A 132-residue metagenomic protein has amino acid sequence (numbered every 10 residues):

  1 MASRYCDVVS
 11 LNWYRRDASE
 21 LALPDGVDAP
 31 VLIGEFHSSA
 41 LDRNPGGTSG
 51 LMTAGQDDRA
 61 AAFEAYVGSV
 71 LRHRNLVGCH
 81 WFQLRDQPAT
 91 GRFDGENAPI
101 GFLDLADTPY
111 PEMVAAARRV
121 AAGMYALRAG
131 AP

Functional and structural regions predicted by a protein language model:
M1-A65: Extracellular glycoside hydrolase catalytic/binding regions
R4, R15-R16, R43, R59 (+5 more regions): Arginine residue identity/basic-tract feature
Y5, S69, H73, L105-T108 (+1 more regions): Alpha-helical structural signal in soluble globular domains
G26-V31, T53, L71-W81, R119-L127: Noncatalytic linker/hinge segments flanking ATPase motor cores
S39-D42, A62-G68, P109-A117, P132: Short C-terminal domain-edge/linker segments immediately following a structured domain
M52-P99: C-terminal structured "cap/appendage" subdomains that terminate the fold
F82-P132: Aromatic-rich peripheral "rim/lid" segments of glycoside hydrolase catalytic domains that contact and position glycan
